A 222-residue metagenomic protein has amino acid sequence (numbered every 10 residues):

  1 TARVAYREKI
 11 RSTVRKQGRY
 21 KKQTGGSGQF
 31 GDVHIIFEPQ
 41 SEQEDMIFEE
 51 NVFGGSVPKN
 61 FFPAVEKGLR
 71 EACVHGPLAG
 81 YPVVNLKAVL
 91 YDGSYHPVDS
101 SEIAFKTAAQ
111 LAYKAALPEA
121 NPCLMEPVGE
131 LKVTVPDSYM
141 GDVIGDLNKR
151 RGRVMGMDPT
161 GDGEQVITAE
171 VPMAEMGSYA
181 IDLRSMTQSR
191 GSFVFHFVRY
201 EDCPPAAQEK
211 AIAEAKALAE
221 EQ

Functional and structural regions predicted by a protein language model:
T1-Q222: Accessory interaction regions appended to the cores of large information-processing enzymes
